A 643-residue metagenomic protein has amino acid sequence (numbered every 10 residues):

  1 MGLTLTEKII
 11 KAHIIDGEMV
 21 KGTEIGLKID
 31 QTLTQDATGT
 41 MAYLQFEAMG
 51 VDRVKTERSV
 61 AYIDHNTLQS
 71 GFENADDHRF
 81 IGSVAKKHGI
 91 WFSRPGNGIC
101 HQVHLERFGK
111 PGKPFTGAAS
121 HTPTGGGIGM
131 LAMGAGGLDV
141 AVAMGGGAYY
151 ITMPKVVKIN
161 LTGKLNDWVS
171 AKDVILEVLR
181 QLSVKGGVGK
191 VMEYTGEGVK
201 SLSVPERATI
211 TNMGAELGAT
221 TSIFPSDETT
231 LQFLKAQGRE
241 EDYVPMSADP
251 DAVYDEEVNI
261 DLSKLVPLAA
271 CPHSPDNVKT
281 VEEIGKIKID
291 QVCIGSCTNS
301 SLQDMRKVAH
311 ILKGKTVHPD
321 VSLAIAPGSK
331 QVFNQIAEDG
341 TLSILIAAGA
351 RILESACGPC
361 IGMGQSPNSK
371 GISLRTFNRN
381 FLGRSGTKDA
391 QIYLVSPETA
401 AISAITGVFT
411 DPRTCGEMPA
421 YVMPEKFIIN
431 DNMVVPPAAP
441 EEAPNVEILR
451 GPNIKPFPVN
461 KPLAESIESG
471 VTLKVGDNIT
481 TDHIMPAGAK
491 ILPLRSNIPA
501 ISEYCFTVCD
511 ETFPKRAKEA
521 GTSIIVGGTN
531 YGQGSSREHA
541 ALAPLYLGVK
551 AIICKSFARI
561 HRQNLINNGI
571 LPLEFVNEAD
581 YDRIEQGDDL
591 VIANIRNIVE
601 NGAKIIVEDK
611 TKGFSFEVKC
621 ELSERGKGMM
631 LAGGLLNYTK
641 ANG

Functional and structural regions predicted by a protein language model:
M1-G643: Fe-S-dependent hydro-lyases/dehydratases of central metabolism
